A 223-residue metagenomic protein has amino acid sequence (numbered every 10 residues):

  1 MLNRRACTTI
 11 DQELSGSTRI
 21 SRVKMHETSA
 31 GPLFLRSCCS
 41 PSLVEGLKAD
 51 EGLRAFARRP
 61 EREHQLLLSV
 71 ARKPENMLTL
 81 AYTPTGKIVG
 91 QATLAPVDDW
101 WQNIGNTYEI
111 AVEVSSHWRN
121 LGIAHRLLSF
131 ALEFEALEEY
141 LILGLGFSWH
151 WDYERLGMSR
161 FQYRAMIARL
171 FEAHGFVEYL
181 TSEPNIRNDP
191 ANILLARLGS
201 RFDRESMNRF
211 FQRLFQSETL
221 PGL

Functional and structural regions predicted by a protein language model:
L2-G46, L137-L223: Terminal substrate-recognition subdomain of acyl/acetyltransferases
S37-V70: Helix-loop element at the rim of GNAT/NAT acetyltransferase active sites that forms part of the acceptor-substrate
G52-L53, Y108, E113-W118, E154: Surface-exposed cleft-lining segments at the edges of enzyme active sites
A57-Y108, V112: A conserved beta-strand-loop-helix scaffold within acyl/acetyltransferase catalytic domains
P60-E63, R126-F130, R160-A168: Well-ordered, non-membrane alpha-helical segments in soluble/globular domains
A71, W101, E133-E139: Short, conserved, surface-exposed binding loops centered on an aromatic residue
D98, W118, G146-S148: Short, flexible active-site-adjacent loop segments at beta-strand->alpha-helix junctions, enriched in small/polar
V114, N120-A136: Conserved acetyl-CoA-binding loop-helix of GNAT-fold acetyltransferases
